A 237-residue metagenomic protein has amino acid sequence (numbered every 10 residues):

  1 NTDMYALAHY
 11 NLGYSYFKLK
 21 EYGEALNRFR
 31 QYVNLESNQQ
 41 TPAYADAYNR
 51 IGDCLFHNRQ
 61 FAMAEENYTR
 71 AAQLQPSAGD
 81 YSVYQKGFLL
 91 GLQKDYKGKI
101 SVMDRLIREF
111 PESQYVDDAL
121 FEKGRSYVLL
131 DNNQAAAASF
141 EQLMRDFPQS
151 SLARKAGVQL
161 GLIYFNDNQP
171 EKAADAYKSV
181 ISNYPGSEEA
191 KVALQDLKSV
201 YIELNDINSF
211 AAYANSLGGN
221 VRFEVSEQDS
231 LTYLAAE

Functional and structural regions predicted by a protein language model:
N1-E237: Acidic, polar-rich low-complexity tracts and alpha-helical solenoid repeat scaffolds
